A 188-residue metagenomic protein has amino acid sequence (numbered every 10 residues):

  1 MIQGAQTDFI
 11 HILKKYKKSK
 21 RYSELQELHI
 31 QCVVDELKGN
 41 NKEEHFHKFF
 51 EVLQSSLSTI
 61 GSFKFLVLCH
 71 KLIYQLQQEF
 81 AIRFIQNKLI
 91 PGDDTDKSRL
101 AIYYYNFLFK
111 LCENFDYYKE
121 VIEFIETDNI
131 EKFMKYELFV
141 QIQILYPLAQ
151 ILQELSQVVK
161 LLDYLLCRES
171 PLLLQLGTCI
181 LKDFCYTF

Functional and structural regions predicted by a protein language model:
M1-F188: Eukaryote-specific intrinsically disordered, low-complexity regulatory regions enriched for Ser/Thr/Pro/Gln
